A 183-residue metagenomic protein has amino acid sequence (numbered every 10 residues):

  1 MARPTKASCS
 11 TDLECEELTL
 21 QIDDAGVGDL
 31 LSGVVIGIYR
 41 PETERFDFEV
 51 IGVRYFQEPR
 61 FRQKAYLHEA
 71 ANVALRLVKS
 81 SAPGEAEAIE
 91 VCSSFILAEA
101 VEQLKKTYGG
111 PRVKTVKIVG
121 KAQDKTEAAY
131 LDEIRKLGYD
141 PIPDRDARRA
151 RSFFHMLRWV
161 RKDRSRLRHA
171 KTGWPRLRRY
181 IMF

Functional and structural regions predicted by a protein language model:
A2-F183: RNase H-like, Mg2+-dependent phosphodiesterase core, and more generally RNA phosphate-backbone-engaging helix-loop
